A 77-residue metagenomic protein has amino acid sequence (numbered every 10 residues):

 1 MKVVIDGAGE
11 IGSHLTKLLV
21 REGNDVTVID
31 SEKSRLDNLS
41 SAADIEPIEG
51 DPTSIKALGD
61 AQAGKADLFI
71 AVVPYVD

Functional and structural regions predicted by a protein language model:
M1-D77: Cytosolic regulatory regions of ion transport systems
